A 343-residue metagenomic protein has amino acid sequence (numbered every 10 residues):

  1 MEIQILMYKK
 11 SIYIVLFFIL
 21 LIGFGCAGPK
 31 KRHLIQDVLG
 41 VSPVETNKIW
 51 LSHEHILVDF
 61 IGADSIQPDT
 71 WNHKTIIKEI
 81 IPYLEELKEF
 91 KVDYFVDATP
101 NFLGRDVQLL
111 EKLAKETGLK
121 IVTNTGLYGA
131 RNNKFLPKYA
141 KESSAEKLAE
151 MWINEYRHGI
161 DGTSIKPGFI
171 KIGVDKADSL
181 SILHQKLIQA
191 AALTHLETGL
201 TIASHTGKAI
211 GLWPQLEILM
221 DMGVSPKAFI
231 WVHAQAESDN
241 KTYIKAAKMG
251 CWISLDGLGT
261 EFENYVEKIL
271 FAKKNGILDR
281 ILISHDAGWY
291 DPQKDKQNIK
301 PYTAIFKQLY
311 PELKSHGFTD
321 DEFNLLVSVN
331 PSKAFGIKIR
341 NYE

Functional and structural regions predicted by a protein language model:
Y8-S11, K31-G40, A304-E343: Mid-to-C-terminal alpha-helical segments outside catalytic/metal-binding sites
L20-H33: Bacterial Sec-dependent signal peptides at the C-terminal "C-region" and cleavage site
K48-S52, L57, S65-T99, L103-K120 (+1 more regions): Alpha-helical scaffold segments that flank or form the walls of functional sites
H53, F95, H195, I253 (+3 more regions): Divalent metal-coordination and catalytic microenvironments
I56-T75, K134-K141, D178, P292-N298 (+1 more regions): Acidic/histidine-rich helix-loop elements that form or flank divalent-metal/phosphate-binding sites at the catalytic
K112-K115, K120-V122, G126-T198, W252 (+1 more regions): Active-site gating/metal-coordination segments in enzymes
A192, L196-K274: Catalytic pocket-lining loop regions of alpha/beta-barrel enzymes, especially the amidohydrolase/enolase/GH5 lineages
A203, D256-G257, I277-I299: Short acidic/histidine-rich active-site segments
